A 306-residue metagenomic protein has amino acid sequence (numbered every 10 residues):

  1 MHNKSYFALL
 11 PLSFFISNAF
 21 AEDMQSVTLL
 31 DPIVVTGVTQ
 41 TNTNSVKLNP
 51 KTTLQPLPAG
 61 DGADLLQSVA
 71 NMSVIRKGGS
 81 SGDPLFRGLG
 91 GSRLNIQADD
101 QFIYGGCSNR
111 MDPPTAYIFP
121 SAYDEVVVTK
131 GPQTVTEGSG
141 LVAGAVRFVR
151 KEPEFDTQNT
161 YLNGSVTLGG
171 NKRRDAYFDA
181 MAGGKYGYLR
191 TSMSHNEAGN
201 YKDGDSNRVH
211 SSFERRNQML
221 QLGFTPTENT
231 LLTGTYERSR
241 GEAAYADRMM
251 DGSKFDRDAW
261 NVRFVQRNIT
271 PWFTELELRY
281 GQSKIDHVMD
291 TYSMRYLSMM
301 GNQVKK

Functional and structural regions predicted by a protein language model:
M1-Q25: Cleavable N-terminal targeting peptides that direct proteins into the secretory/outer-membrane pathway or into
E22-F155: Acidic, small-polar-rich N-terminal luminal/periplasmic segments of exported/outer-membrane proteins
M24-V27, T136-E137, P153-T160, Y186 (+2 more regions): Short loop/turn motifs that connect adjacent beta-strands in outer-membrane beta-barrel proteins
P32, D83, D112, E125 (+8 more regions): Membrane-embedded beta-strand positions in outer-membrane beta-barrel channels/transporters
L65, R87, T129, V149 (+5 more regions): Transmembrane beta-barrel domains of outer membrane proteins
S73, P113, V135-E137, S165-T167 (+3 more regions): Outer-membrane beta-barrel domain signature
R147-V149, F155-N159, N163, R174-R257: Periplasmic-side early beta-strands and strand-to-turn transitions of outer-membrane beta-barrels
A198, S211-R215, N229-L276, Q282-K306: Flexible loop and strand-edge segments within Gram-negative outer membrane beta-barrel domains
